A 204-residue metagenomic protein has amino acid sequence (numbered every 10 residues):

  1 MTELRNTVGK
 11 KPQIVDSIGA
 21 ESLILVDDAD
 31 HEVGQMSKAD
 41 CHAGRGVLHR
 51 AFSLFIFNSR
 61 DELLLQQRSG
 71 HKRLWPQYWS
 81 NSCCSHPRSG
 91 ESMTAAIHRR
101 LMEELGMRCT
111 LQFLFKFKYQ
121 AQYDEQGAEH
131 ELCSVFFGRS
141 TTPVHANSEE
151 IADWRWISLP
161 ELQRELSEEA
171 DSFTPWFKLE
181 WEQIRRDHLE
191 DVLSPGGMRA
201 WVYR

Functional and structural regions predicted by a protein language model:
T2-T7, D40, S89, F115-Q120 (+1 more regions): Nudix hydrolase/Nudix homology domain
K10-S53, F57-S59: Acidic, metal-coordinating catalytic segment for phosphate/diphosphate chemistry, firing primarily on the Nudix
M36-K38, S69, E150: Residue-level structural signal for beta-strand termini and adjacent loop
G44-G46, L74-W79, I157-S158: A short, polar/proline- and glycine-enriched secondary-structure boundary/capping micro-motif
G46-L48, W75, Q126-H130: A generic structural micro-feature
A51-H86: A glycine-rich, hydrophobic loop/mini-helix early in the fold
L64-L65, S80-L114, F136: The catalytic Nudix box helix
